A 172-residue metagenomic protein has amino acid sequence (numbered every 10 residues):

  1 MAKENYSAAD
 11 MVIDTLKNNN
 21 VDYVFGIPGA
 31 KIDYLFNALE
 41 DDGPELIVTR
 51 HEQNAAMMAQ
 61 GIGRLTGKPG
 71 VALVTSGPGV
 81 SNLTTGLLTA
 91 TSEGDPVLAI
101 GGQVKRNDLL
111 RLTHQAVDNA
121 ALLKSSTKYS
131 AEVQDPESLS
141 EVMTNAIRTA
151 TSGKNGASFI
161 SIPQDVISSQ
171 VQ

Functional and structural regions predicted by a protein language model:
A2-Q172: N-terminal alpha/beta PP-like core and its mobile active-site loop of ThDP/TPP-dependent enzymes
